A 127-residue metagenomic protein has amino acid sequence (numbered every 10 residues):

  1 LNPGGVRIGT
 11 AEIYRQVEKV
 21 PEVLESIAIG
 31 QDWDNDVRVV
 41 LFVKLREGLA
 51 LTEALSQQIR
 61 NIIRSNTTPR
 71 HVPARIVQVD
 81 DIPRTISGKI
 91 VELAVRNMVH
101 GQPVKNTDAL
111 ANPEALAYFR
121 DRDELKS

Functional and structural regions predicted by a protein language model:
L1-E18, F42-E53, T67-R75: Adenylate-forming
Q16, D32-W33: Positions that flank functional sites
V17-S26: Short acidic amphipathic segments
E25-D32, V40-L41, R60-S127: Conserved C-terminal "lid"/linker of ANL adenylate-forming enzymes
D36: N-proximal, solvent-exposed segments at the start of the mature chain
